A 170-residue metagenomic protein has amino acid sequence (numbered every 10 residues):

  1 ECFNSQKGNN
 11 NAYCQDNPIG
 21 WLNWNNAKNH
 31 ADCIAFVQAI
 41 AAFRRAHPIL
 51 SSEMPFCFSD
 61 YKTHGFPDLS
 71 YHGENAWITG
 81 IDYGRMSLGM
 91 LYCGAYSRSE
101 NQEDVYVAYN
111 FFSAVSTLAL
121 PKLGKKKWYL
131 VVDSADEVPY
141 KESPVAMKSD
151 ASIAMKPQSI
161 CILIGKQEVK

Functional and structural regions predicted by a protein language model:
C2-K170: Carbohydrate-interacting/catalytic domains
